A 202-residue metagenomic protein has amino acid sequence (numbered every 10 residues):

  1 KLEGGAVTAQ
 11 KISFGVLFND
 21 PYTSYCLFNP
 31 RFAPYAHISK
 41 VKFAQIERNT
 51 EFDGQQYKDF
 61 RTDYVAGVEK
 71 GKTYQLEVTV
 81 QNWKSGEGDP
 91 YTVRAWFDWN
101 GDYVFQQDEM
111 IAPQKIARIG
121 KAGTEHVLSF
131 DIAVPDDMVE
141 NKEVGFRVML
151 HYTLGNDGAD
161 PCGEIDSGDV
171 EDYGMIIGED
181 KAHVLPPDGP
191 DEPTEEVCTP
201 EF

Functional and structural regions predicted by a protein language model:
K1-L2: A short beta-strand micro-motif common to beta-rich folds, especially ectodomain repeats
G5-Q10, G15-K181: A broad "non-catalytic interaction surface" signal
V65-K72, P193-E201: Short, solvent-exposed loop/linker segments at the N-terminal edge of repeated beta-sheet extracellular domains
A182-D191: Proline-enriched interdomain boundary motifs that mark the N-terminal boundary and often initiate the first structured
